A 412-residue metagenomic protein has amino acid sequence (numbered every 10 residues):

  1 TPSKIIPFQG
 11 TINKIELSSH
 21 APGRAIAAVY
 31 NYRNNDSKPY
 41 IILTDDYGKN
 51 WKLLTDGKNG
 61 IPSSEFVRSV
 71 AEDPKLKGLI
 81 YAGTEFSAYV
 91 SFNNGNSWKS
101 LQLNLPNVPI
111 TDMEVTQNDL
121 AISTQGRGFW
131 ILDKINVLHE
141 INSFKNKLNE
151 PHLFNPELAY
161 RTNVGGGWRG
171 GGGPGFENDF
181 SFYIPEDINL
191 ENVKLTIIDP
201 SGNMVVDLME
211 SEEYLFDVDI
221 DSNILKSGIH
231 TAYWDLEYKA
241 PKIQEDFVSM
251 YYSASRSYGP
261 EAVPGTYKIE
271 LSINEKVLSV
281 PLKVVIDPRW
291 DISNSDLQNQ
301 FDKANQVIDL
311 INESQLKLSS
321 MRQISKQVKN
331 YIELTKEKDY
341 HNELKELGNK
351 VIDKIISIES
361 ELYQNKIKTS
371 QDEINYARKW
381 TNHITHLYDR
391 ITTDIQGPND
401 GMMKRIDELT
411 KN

Functional and structural regions predicted by a protein language model:
T1-R169, G175-F176, S181-Y183: Beta-propeller blade termini and top-face loops
I61-S63, S201-Y258: Glycine-centered tight-turn motifs at strand-turn-strand junctions
N94, D199-N203, Y267, Y376 (+2 more regions): Short, glycine-anchored, charge-dense loop/turn motifs used at functional sites
V137-V164, V280-E313: Low-complexity, Pro/Ser/Thr- and charge-rich linker/hinge segments at domain boundaries
Y160-K194, I198-D199, I229-Y233, A304 (+1 more regions): Contiguous beta-strand segments within globular domains
L271-I273: Conserved structural position at the C-terminal beta-strand of extracellular beta-sandwich adhesion modules
L282, L316-N412: Mature extracytoplasmic or organellar-lumen-exposed domains after removal of signal/transit peptides
